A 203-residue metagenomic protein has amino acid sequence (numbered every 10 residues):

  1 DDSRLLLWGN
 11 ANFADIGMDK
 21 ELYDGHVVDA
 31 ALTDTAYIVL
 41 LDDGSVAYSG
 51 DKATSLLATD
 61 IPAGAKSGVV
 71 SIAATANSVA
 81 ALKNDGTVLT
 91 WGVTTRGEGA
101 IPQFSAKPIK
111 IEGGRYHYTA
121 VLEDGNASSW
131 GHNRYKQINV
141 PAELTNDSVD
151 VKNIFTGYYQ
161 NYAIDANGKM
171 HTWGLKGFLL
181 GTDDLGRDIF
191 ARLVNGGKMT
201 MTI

Functional and structural regions predicted by a protein language model:
D1-D2, D42-D43, N84-D85, D124 (+2 more regions): Acidic/polar residues in short coil/turn loops that connect beta-strands within repeat-based beta-sheet scaffolds
S3, D34-T35, G44, A76-N77 (+4 more regions): Short coil/turn segments that connect the beta-strands within blades of beta-propeller domains
L6-D24, A47-A65, L89-S105, G131-D147 (+1 more regions): Short glycine/serine- and acidic-residue-enriched loop/turn motifs that recur at repeat junctions
L7, A36-V39, Y48, S78-A81 (+5 more regions): Conserved core positions of repeat-based scaffolds
G25-D34, G68-A76, K107-R115, D150-N153 (+1 more regions): Repeated scaffold domains used in trafficking and secretory/extracellular systems, primarily beta-propellers
A166-L179, I189: N-terminal, non-cleaved signal-anchor transmembrane helix
I189-I203: Transmembrane alpha-helix signature in integral membrane proteins
